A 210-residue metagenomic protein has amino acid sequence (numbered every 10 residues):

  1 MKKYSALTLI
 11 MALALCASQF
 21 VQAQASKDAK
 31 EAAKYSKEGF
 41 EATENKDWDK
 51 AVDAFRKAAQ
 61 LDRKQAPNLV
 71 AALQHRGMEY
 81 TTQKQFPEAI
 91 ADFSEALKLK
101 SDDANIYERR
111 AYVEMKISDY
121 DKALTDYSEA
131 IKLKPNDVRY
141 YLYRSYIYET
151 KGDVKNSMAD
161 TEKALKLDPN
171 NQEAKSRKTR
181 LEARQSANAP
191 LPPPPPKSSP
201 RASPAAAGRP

Functional and structural regions predicted by a protein language model:
A32, A66-V70, A104-N105, V138-R139 (+1 more regions): Helix-start (N-cap) detector for alpha-helical repeat units in TPR-like alpha-solenoids, especially tetratricopeptide
S36, T43, Q74, T81 (+3 more regions): Position-specific recognition of the canonical hydrophobic site in helix A of tetratricopeptide repeat
K57-Q60, K64, E95-K98, E129-K132 (+1 more regions): Conserved structural position within tetratricopeptide repeats
A71-H75, R109, Y143, R177: Canonical tetratricopeptide repeat
